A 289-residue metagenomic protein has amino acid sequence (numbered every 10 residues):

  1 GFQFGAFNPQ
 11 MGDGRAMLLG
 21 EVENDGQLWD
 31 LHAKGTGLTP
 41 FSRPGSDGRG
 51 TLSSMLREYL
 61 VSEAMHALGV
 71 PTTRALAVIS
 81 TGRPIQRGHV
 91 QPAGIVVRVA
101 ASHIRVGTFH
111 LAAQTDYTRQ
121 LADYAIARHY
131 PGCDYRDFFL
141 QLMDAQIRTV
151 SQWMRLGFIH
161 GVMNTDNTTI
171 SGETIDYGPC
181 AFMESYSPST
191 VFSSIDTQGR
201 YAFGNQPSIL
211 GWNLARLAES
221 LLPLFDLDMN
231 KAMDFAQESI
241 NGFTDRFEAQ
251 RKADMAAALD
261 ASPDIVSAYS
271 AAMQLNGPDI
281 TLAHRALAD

Functional and structural regions predicted by a protein language model:
G1-C133, S171-E173, N213: Conserved ATP-binding subdomain of kinase catalytic cores across diverse folds
L52-M55, P84-H160, S171-L259: ATP-dependent phospho-/nucleotidyl transfer catalytic cores
H66, V150, A218, R285-A288: Short, amphipathic alpha-helical segments that act as regulatory/interfacial helices in nucleotide-processing proteins
T165-I170: Catalytic-loop Lys-Pro-X-Asn motif of eukaryotic-like protein kinases
F243-D289: C-terminal catalytic subdomain
